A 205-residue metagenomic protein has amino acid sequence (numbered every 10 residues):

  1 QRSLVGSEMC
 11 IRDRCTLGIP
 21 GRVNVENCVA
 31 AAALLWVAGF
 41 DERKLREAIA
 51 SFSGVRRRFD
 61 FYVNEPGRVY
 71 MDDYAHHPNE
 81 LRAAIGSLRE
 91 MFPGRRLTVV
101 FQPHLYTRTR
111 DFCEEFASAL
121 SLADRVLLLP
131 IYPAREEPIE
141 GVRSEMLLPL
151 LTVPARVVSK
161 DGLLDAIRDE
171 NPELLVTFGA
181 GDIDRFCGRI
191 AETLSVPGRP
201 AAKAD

Functional and structural regions predicted by a protein language model:
Q1-I11: Single conserved hydrophobic/aromatic residue that forms the stacking wall/gate of nucleotide- or nucleobase-binding
D13-R125: Nucleotide phosphate-binding/pyrophosphate-handling subdomain across enzymes that bind or process nucleotide phosphates
C15, D73, P154-V157, L175: Generic structural signal for residues in well-ordered beta-strands
H76, P103-Y106, I131-A134, A180-I183: Short glycine-rich anion-binding loops that position phosphate/pyrophosphate groups of nucleotides and phosphorylated
T109-R110, E137-P138, R185-R189: Short glycine-/acidic-enriched loop or helix-start segments at secondary-structure transitions that form or flank
A117-E173: C-terminal helical cap/extension that packs against the catalytic core of soluble nucleotide-cofactor enzymes
L128-I131, S195-D205: Short, flexible loop segments at boundaries between secondary-structure elements
G162-T193: A glycine-rich beta-strand to alpha-helix segment that forms a phosphate/ribose-binding loop at ligand/cofactor sites
